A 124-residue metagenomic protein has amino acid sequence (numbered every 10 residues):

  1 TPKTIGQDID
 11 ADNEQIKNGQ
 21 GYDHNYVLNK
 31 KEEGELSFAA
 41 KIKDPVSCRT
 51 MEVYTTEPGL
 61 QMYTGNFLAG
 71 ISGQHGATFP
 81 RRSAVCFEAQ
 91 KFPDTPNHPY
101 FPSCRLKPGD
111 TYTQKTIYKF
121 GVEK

Functional and structural regions predicted by a protein language model:
T1-K124: Active-site pocket scaffolds in enzymes
